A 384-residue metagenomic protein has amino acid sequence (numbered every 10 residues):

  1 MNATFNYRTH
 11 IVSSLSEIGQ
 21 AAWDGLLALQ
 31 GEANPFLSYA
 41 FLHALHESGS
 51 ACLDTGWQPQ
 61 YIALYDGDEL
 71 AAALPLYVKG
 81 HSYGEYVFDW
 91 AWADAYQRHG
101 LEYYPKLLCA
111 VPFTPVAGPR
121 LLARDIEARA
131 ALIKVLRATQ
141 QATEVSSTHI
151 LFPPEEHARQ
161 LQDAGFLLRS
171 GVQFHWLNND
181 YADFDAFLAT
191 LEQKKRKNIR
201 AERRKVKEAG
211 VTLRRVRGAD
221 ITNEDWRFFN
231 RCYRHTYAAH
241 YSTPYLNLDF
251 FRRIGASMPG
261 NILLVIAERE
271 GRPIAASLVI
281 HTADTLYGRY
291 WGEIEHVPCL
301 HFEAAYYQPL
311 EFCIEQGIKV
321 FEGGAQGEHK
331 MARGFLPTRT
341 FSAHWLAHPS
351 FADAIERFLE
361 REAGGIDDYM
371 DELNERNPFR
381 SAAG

Functional and structural regions predicted by a protein language model:
M1-G384: N-acyltransferase acceptor-side catalytic subdomain
